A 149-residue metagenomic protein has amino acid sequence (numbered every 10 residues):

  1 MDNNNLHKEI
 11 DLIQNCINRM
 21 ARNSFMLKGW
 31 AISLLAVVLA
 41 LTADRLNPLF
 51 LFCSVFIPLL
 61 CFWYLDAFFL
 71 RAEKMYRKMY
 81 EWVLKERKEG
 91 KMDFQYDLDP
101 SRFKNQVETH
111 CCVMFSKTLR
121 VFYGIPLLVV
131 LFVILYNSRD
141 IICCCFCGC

Functional and structural regions predicted by a protein language model:
M1-L41: Cytosolic-side membrane-entry/anchor segment at the start of a transmembrane helix
R22, L49-F52, L119: Membrane-water interface of alpha-helical transmembrane segments
W30-V37, F56, L60, L128: Hydrophobic alpha-helical transmembrane segments of multipass integral membrane proteins
V38-R45, F62, V130-N137: Hydrophobic alpha-helical transmembrane segments
T42-R45, A72-M75, C143: Juxtamembrane transmembrane-helix termini
L46-I57, C147-C149: Hydrophobic alpha-helical transmembrane segments
L51-N105: Inner-leaflet juxtamembrane helices
Q95-C149: A hydrophobic membrane-anchoring alpha-helix module
